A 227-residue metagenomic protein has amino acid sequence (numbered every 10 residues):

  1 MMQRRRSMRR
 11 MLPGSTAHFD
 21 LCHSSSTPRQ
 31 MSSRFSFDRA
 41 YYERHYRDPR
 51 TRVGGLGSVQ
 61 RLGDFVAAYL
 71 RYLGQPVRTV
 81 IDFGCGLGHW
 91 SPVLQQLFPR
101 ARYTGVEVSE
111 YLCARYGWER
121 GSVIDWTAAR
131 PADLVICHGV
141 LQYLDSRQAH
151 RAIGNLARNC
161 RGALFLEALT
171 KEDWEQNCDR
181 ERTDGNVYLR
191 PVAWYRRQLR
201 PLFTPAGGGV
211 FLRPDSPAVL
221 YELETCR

Functional and structural regions predicted by a protein language model:
M1-R10, S15: Low-acidity, Ser/Thr- and Arg-rich intrinsically disordered low-complexity segments
P13, F19-R130, L144-R227: Class I (Rossmann-like) S-adenosyl-L-methionine-dependent methyltransferase catalytic domain, capturing the SAM-binding
D133: Conserved active-site beta-strand-loop modules that form the wall/rim of enzyme catalytic pockets and either contain
I136: A conserved beta-strand element that flanks and buttresses the S-adenosyl-L-methionine
V140: Hydrophobic adenine-recognition pocket in adenosine-nucleotide-binding enzymes
